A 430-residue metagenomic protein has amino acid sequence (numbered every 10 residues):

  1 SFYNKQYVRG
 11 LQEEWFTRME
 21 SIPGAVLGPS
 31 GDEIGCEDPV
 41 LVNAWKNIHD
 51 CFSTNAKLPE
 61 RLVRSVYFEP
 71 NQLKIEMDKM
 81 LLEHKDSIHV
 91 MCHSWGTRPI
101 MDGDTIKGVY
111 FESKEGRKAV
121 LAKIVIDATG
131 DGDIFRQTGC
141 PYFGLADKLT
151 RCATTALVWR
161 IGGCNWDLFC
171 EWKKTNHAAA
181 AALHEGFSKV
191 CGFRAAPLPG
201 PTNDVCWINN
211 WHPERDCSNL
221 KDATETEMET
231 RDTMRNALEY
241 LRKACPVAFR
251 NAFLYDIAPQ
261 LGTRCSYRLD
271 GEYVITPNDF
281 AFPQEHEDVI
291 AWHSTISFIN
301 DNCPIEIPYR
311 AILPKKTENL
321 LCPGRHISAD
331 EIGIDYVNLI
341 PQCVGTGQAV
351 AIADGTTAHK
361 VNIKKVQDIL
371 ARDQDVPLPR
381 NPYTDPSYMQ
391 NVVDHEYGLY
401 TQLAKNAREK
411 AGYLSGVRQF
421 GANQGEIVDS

Functional and structural regions predicted by a protein language model:
S1-S30, I34, V40-I48, N55 (+7 more regions): Flavin (FAD/FMN)-binding glycine-rich loop and adjacent Rossmann-like elements that form
L62-H89: N-terminal Rossmann-like dinucleotide/flavin-binding domain of flavoprotein oxidoreductases that bind FAD/FMN
